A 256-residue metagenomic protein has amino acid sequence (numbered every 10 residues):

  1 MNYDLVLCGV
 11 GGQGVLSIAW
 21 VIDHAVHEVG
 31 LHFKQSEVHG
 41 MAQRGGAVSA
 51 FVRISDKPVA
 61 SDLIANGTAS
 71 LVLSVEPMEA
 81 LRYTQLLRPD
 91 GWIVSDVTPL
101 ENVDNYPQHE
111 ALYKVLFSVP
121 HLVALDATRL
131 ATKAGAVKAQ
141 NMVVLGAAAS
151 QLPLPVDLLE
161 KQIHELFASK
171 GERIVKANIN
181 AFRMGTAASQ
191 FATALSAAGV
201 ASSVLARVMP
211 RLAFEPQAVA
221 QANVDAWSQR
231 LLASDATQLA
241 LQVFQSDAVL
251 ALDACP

Functional and structural regions predicted by a protein language model:
M1-P256: Active-site cofactor/cluster-binding pocket
